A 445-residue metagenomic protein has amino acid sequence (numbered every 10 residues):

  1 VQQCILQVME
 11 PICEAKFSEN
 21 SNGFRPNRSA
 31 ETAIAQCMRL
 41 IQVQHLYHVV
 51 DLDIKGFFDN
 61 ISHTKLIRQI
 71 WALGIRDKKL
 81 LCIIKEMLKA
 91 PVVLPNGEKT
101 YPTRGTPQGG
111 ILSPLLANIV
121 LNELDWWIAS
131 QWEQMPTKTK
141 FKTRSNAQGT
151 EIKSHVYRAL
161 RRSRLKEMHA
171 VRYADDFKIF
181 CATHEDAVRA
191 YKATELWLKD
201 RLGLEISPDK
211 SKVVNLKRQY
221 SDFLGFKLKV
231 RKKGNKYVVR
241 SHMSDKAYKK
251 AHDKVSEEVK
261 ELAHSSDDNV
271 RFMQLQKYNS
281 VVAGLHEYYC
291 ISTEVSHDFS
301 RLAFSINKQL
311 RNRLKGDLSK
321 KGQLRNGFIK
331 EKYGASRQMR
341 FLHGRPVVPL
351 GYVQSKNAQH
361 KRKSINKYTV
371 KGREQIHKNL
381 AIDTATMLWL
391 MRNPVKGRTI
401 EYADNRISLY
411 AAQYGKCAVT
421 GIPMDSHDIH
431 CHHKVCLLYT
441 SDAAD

Functional and structural regions predicted by a protein language model:
V1-L6, E14, H48: Duplex nucleic acid-engaging cores and interfaces of nucleic-acid transaction enzymes
K16-N20, R25-R28, T32-P208, V213-L216 (+1 more regions): Conserved polymerase palm-domain catalytic core
K89, L94, E98, R201-D267 (+2 more regions): A conserved non-catalytic segment of reverse transcriptases and RNA-directed RNA polymerases corresponding to the late
A263, V270-Y333: Non-catalytic, peripheral interaction segments enriched in hydrophobic/basic residues
L302-G397: Extended C-terminal regions of large enzymes
I400-H430: Short cysteine-rich loop/turn motifs with clustered Cys
C431-C436: Histidine-centered catalytic micro-motifs
Y439-D445: Conserved small/polar residues in nucleotide/adenosyl-binding loops
